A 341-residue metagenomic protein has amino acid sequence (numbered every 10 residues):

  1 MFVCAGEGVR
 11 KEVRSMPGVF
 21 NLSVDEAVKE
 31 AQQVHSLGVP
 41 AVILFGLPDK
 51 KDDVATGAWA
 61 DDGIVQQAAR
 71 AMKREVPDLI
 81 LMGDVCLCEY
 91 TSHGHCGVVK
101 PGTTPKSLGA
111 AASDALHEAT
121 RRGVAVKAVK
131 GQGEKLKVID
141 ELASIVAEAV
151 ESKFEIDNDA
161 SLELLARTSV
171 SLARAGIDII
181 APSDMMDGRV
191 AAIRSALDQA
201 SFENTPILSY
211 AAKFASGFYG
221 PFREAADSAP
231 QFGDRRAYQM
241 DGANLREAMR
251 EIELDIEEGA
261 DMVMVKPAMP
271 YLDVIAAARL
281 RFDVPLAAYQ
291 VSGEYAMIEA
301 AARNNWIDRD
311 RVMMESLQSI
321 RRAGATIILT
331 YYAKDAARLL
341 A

Functional and structural regions predicted by a protein language model:
C4-A341: Alpha/beta enzyme core
